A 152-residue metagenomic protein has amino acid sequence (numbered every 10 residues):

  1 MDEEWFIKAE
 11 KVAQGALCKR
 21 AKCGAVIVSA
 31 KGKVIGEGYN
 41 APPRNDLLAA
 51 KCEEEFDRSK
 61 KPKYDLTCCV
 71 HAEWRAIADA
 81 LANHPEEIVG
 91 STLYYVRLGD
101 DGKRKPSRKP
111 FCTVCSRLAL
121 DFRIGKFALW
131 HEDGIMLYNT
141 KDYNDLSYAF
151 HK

Functional and structural regions predicted by a protein language model:
M1-K22: Short, basic/aromatic recognition patches
K19-C23, V28, V70, V89: Short, basic and Ser/Thr-rich N-terminal targeting/leader segments
K22-G38, A128: Short beta-strand scaffold segments in enzyme catalytic cores
G36-K152: Zn2+-dependent cytidine deaminase-like catalytic core
